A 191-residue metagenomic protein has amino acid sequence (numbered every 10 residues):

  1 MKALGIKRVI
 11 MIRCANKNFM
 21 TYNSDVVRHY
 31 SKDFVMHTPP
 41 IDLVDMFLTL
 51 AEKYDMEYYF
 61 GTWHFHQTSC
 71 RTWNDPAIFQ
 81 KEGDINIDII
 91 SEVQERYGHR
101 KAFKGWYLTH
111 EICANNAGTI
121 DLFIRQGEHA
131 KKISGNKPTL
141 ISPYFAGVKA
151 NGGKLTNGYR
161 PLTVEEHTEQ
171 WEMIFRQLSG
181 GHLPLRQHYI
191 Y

Functional and structural regions predicted by a protein language model:
M1-H66, G118-I141: Aromatic-lined substrate-binding rim segments of carbohydrate-active enzymes
K17-M20, H66-R71, C113-A117, G147-N151: Short catalytic/ligand-binding loop motif for oxyanion handling, primarily in non-cytosolic enzymes, centered on
Y22, Y30, Y54, Y58-Y59 (+5 more regions): Sequence-level detector for tyrosine residue identity
S24-I41, T72-D84, Y107-T119, G158-L162 (+1 more regions): The substrate-binding groove and active-site-proximal loops of carbohydrate-active enzymes, especially glycoside
T38-Y54, N74-G105, L122, Q126-H129 (+1 more regions): An active-site-proximal structural segment forming one wall of the substrate-binding cleft that immediately precedes
W63, K81-I85, Y144, A150: Acidic/His-rich structured neighborhood in mature extracellular/periplasmic domains
W63-T68, I89-T119, G181-I190: Active-site groove signature of glycoside hydrolases
E111, G118-I120, I124, K131-Y191: Extracellular glycoside hydrolase catalytic/binding regions
